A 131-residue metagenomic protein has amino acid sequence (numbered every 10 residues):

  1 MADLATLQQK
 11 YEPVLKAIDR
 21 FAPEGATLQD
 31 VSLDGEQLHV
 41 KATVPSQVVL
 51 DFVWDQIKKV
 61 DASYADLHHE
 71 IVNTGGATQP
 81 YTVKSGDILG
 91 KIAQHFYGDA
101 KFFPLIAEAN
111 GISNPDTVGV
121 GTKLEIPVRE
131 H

Functional and structural regions predicted by a protein language model:
M1-T74: Secretory N-termini
A2-L4, Q9, K16-F21, Q94-H95 (+3 more regions): Serine/threonine-biased, Pro/acidic-interspersed low-complexity stretches characteristic of secreted/cell-surface
D3, S63-G76, F102-H131: Extracellular LysM carbohydrate-binding repeats and other cell-envelope/extracellular binding modules
D30-V44, H69-K101, E108, T122: Primarily a LysM-type cell-wall glycan-binding module
L50, L89-G90, F103, P115: Internal amphipathic alpha-helical segments of the cytochrome P450 catalytic fold
K58, A62, Q94-G98, G111: Sec-exported extracytoplasmic/periplasmic mature domains
